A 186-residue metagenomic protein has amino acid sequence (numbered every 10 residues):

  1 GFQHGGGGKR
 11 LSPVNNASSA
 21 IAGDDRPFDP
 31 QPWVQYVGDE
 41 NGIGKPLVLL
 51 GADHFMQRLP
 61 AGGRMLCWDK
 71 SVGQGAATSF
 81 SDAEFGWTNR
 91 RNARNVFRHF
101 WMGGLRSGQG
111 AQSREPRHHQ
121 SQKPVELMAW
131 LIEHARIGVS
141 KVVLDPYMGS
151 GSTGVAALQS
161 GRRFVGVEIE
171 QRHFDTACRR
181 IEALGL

Functional and structural regions predicted by a protein language model:
G1-S19, R26, V34-L186: Class I S-adenosyl-L-methionine
Q31: Alpha-helix-centered segments that form part of catalytic cores
